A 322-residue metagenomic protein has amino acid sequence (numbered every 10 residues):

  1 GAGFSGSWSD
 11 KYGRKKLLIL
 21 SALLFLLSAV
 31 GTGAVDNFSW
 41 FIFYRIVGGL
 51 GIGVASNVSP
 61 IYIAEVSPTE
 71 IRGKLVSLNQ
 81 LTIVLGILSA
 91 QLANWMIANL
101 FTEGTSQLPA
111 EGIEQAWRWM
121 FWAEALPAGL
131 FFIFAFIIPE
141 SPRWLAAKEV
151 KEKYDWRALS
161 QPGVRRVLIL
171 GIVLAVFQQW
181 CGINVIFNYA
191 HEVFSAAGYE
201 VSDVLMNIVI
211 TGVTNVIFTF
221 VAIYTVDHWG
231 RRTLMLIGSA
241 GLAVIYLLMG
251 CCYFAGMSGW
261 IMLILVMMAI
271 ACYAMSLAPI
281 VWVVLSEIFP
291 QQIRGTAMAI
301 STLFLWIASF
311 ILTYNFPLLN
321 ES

Functional and structural regions predicted by a protein language model:
G1-A147, Y154-S322: Alpha-helical transmembrane bundle of multi-pass membrane proteins
